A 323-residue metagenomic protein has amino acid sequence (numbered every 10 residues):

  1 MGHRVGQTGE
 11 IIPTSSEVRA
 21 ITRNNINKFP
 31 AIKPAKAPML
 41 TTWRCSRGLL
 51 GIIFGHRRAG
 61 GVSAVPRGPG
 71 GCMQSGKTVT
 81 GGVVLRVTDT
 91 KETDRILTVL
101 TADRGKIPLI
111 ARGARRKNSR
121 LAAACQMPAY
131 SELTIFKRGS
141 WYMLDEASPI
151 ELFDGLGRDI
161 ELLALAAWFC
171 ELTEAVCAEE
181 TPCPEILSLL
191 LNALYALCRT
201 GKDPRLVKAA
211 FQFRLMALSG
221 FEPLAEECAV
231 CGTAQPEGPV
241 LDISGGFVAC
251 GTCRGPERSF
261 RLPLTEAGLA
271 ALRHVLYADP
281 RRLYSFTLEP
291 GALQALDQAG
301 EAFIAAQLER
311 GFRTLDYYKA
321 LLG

Functional and structural regions predicted by a protein language model:
G6-G9, S15-L40: Ser/Thr-rich, low-complexity intrinsically disordered segments
I11-I12, I52: Intrinsic disorder/low-complexity segments
L40, L49-L50: Leucine-biased recognition of intrinsically disordered, low-complexity hydrophobic segments
R47-G48, H56-G68: Compositionally biased, low-complexity flexible segments
H56, P69-G323: Non-catalytic alpha-helical scaffolds and adjoining flexible linkers that form interface surfaces for assembly
